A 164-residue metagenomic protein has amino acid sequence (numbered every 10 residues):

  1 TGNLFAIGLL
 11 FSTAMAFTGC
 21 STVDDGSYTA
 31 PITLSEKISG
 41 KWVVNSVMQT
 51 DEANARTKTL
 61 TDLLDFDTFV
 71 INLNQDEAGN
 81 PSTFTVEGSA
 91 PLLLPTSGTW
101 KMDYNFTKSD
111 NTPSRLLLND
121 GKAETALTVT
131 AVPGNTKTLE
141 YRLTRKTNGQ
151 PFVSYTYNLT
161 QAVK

Functional and structural regions predicted by a protein language model:
T1-I7: Bacterial N-terminal signal peptides that target proteins for export
M15-G19: C-terminal motif of bacterial Sec signal peptides marking the signal peptidase cleavage site
S21-P95, D103-K164: Lipid interaction determinants
